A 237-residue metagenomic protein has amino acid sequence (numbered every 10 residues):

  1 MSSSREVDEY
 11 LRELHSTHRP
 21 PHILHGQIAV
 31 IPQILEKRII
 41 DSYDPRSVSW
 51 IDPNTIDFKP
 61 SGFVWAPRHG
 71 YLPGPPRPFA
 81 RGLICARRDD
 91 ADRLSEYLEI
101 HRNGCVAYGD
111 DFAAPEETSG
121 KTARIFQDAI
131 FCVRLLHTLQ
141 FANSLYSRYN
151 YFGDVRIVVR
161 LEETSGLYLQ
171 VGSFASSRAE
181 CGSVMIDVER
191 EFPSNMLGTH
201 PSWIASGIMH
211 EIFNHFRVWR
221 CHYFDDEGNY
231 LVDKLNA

Functional and structural regions predicted by a protein language model:
M1-A237: Bergerat-fold GHKL/Histidine-kinase-like ATPase
